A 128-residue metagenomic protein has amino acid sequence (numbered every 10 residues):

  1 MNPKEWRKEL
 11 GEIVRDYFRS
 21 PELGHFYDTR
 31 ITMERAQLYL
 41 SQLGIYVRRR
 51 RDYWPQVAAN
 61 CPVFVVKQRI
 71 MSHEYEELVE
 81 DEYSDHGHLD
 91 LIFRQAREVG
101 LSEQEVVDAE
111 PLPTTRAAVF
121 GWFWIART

Functional and structural regions predicted by a protein language model:
M1-L23: Acidic, low-complexity proline/glycine-rich segments
R7, P55, F123-I125: Short linear interaction motif-like sites in intrinsically disordered regions of transcription factors
G11, R15-D16, F26-P62, E80-Y83: Alpha-helical bundle segments that constitute or directly flank the non-heme di-iron/ferroxidase center
F18-R19, R50, I70, A118: N-terminal alpha-helical segment
H25-F26, F93: His/Met- and acidic-residue-enriched segments that coordinate or traffic transition-metal cofactors and support
F64-V66: Membrane-helix interface segments
Q68-T128: Active-site-proximal alpha-helical scaffolds that flank and shape metal-associated catalytic sites
